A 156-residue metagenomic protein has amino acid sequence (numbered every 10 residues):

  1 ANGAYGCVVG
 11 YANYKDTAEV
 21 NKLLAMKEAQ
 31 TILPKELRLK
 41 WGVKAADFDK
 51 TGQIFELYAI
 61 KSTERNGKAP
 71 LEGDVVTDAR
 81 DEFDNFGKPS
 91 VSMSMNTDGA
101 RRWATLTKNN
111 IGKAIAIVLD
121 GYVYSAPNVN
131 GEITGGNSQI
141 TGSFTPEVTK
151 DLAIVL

Functional and structural regions predicted by a protein language model:
A1-V129: Non-transmembrane, solvent-exposed regions of membrane trafficking/translocation machinery
L119, T134-L156: Extended, hydrophilic extramembrane loops/domains of integral membrane proteins
